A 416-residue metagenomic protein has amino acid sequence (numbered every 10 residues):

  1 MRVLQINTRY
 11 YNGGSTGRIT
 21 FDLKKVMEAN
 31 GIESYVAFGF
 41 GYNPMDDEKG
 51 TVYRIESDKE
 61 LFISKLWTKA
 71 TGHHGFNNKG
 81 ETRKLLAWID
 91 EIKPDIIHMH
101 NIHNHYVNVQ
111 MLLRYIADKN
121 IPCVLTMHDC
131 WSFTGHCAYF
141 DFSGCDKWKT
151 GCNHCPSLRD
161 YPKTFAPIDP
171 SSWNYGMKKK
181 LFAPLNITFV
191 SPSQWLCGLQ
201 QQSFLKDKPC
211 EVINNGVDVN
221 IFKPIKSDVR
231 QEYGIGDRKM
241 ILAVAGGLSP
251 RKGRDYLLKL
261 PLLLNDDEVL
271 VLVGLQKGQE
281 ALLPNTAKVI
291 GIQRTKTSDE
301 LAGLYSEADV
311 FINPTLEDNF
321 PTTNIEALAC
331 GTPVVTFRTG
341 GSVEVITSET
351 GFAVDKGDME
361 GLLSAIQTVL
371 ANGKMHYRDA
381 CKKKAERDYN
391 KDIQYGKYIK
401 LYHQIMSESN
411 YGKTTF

Functional and structural regions predicted by a protein language model:
V190, G234-K252, L258-P261: Conserved donor-binding/catalytic core segment of Leloir-type glycosyltransferases
Q201, V217-E232, A281-L283: Acidic anion/phosphate-binding donor-loop and adjacent secondary structure in glycosyltransferase catalytic cores
Q279-D299: Nucleotide-activated donor-binding/catalytic signature segment of Leloir-type glycosyltransferases, i.e., the conserved
G303-A308: Short alpha-helical donor nucleotide-sugar binding micro-motif in glycosyltransferases
L316: Aromatic "clamp/platform" in nucleotide-sugar-dependent glycosyltransferases that forms part of the donor/acceptor
P333-T336: Short hydrophobic beta-strand element within catalytic cores of glycosyltransferases and related nucleotide-activated
S348, F352-M359, T368-K374: Conserved acidic donor-binding segment of nucleotide-sugar-dependent glycosyltransferases
M375-D388, K397-K400: A short, well-ordered alpha-helix in the C-terminal region of glycosyltransferases
